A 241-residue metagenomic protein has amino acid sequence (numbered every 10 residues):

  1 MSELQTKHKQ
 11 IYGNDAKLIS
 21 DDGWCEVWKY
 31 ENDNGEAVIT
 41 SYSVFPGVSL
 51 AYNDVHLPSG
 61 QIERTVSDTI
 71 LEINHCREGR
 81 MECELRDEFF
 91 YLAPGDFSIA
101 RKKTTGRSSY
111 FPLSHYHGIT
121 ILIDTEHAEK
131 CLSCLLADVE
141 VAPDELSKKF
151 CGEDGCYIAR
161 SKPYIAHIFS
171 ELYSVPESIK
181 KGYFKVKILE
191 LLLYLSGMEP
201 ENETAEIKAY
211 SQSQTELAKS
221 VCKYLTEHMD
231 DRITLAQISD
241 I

Functional and structural regions predicted by a protein language model:
M1-S43: A short, N-terminal "cap"/entry segment at the start of jelly-roll beta-barrel domains of the cupin/DSBH fold
E26-P143: N-terminal regulatory/effector-sensing and dimerization cores that precede helix-turn-helix DNA-binding domains
S49-L50, A159-A166: Active-site-adjacent bridging/hinge elements
D144-R160, S174-Y183, L192-K223, E227-D230: Short, Lys/Arg-enriched, Trp-marked, Pro/Gly-tolerant hinge/linker segments that flank
L225, A236-I241: Append "Primarily bacterial transcriptional regulators
